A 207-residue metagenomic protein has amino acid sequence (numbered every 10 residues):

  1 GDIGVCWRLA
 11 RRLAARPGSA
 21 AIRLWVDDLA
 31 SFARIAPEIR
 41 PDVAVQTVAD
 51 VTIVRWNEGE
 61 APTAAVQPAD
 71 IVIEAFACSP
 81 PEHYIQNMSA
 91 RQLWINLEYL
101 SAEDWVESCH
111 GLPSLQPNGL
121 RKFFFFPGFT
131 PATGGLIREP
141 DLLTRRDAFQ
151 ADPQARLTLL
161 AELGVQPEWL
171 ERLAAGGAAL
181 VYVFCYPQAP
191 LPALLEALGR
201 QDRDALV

Functional and structural regions predicted by a protein language model:
G1-G119: Active-site and donor-binding regions of nucleotide-sugar-utilizing enzymes
G4, Y186-A197: A conserved mid-protein helix/loop that constitutes part of the nucleotide-sugar donor-binding site
A14-A15, L198-D202: N-terminal cationic-hydrophobic initiation segments that often serve targeting/anchoring roles
M88, A197-L198: Alpha-helix C-terminal capping segments
E98-A189: A nucleotide-sugar donor-handling region in carbohydrate enzymes
R203-V207: Catalytic donor nucleotide-activated moiety binding site of glycosyltransferases and closely related
